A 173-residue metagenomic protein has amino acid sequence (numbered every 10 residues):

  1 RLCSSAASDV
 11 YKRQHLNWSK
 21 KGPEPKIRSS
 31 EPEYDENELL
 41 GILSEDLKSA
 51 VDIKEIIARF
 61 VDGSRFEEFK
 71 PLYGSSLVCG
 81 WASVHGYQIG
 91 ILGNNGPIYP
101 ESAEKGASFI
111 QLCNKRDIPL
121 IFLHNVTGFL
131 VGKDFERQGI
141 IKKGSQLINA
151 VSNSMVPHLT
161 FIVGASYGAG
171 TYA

Functional and structural regions predicted by a protein language model:
R1-A7, Y11-Q14: Single conserved hydrophobic/aromatic residue that forms the stacking wall/gate of nucleotide- or nucleobase-binding
V10, S19-W81: Active-site loops and adjacent core secondary-structure elements that bind or stabilize anionic groups
K12-G22, F60-G63, L112-R116, A150-S154: Change "in soluble alpha/beta enzymes" to "in soluble alpha/beta proteins
K12-H15, G93-N94, E101-E104, V131-E136 (+1 more regions): Short acidic, glycine/serine/threonine-rich loops at helix termini
K26-N37, G74-S75, L123-L130, I162-T171: A glycine-rich phosphate-binding loop feature that marks nucleotide/adenosyl-phosphate handling sites
E68, Y73-V78, S83-Y87, L92-R116: Long, structured protein-protein interaction/assembly regions in large complexes
A82-H85, L92-N94, R116, I121-K133 (+1 more regions): Generic beta-strand/beta-sheet core signal
K133-A173: Phosphate/diphosphate-binding loops
